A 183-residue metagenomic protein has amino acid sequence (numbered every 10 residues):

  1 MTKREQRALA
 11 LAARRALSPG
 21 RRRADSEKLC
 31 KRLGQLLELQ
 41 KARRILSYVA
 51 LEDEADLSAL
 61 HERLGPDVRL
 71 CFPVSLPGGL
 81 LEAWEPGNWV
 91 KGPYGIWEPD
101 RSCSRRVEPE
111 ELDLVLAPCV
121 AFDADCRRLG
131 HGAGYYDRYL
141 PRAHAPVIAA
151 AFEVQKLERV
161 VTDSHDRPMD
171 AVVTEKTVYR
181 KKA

Functional and structural regions predicted by a protein language model:
M1-E110: N-terminal active-site beta-alpha-beta segment that forms phosphate/nucleotide-binding and substrate-recognition loops
L81-A183: Conserved phosphate- and dinucleotide-binding cores of soluble alpha/beta proteins, encompassing both enzyme active
